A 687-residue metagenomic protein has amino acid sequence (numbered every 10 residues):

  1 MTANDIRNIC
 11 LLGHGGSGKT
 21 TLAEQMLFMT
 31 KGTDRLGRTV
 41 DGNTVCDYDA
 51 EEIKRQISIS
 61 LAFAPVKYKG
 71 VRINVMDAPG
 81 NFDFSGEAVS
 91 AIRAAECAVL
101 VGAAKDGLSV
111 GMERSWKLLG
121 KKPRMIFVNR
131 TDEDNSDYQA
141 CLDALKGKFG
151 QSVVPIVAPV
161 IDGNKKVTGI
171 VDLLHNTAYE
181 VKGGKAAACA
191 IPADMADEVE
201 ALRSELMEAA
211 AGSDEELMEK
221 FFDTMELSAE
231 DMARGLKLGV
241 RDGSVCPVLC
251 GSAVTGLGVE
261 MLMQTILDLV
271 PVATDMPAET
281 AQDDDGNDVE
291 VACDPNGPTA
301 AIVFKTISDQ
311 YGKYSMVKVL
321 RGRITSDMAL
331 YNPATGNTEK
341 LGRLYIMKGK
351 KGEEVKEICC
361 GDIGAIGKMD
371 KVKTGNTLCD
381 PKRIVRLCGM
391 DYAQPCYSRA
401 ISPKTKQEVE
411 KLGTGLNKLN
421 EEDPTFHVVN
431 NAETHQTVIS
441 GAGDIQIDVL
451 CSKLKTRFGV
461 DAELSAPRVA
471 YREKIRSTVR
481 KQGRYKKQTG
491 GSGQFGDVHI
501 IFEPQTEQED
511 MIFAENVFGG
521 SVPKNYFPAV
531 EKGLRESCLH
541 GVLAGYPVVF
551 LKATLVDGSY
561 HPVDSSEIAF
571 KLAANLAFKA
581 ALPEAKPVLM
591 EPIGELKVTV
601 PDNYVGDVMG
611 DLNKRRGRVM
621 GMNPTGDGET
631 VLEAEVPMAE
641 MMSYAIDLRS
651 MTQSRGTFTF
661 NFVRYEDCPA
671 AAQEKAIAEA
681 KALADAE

Functional and structural regions predicted by a protein language model:
M1-E687: Structural and coupling elements of P-loop NTPases
